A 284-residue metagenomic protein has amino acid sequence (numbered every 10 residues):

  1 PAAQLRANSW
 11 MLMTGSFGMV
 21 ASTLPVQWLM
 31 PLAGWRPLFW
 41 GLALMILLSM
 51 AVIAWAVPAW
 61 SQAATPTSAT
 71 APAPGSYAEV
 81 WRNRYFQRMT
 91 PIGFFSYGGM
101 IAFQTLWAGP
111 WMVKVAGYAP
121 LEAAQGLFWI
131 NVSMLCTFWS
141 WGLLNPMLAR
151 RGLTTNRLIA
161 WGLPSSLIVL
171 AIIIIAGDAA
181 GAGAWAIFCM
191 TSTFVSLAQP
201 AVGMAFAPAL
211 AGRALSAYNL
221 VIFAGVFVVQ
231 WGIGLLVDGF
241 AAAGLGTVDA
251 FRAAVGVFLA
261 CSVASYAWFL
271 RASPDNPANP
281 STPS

Functional and structural regions predicted by a protein language model:
L5-T23, N219-Q230: Glycine-rich segments within core transmembrane alpha-helices of 12-TM secondary carriers
W10-S61: Helix-loop-helix hairpin linking two adjacent transmembrane segments in secondary transporters
A51-A56, I174, V255-S284: Multi-pass alpha-helical transporter architecture, strongest for 12-TM Major Facilitator/SLC carriers used
A59-T90: Juxtamembrane intracellular "pre-TM" segments in multi-pass secondary transporters
R84-W141, V229-G234: Extracytoplasmic gate region of multi-pass secondary transporters
F138-L153, V237: Helix-to-loop junctions at the C-terminal end of transmembrane segments in multipass secondary transporters
T155-A198: C-terminal transmembrane helical hairpin of 12-TM major facilitator-type secondary transporters
P208-A242: A late C-terminal transmembrane helix in Major Facilitator Superfamily
